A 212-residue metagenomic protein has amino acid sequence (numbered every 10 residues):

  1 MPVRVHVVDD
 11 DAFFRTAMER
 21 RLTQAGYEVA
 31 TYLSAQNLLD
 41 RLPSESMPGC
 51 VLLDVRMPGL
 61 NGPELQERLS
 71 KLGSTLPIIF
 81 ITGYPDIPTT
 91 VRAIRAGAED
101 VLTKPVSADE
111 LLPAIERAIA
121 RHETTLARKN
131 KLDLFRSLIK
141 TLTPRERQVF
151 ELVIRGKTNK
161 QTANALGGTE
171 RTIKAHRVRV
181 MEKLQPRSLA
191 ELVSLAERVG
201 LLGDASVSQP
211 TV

Functional and structural regions predicted by a protein language model:
T31-C50: Acidic, metal-coordinating helix/loop segments flanking the phosphotransfer/catalytic sites of two-component signaling
D54, T82: Active-site residues of response regulator receiver
M57: Receiver (REC) domain active-site loop signature in two-component systems and cognate sites in sensor histidine kinases
D86-P88, L102, V106-I115, Q161 (+1 more regions): C-terminal output helix
T158-E191: Recognition helix of helix-turn-helix DNA-binding domains
M181-V212: Basic, Lys/Arg-enriched C-terminal extension of HTH/homeodomain DNA-binding domains
